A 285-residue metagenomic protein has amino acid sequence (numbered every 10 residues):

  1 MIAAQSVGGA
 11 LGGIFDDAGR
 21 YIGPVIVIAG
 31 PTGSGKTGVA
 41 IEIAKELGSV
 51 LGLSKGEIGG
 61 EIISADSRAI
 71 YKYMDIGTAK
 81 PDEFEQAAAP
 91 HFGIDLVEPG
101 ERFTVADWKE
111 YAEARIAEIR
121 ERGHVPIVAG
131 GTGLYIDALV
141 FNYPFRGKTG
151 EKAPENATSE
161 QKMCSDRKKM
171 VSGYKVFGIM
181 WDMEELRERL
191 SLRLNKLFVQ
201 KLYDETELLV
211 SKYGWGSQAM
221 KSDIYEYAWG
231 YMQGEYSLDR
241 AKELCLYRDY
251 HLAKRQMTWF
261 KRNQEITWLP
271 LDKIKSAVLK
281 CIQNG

Functional and structural regions predicted by a protein language model:
I2-S34, G38-G56, K169-G285: Catalytic core of IPPT-family isopentenyl/dimethylallyl transferases that prenylate adenosine-containing substrates
G8-L11, D75-A79, N156-M163: Short gly/ser/thr-rich secondary-structure transition/capping motifs
G13-F15, Y21, T37-A129, Y135-E151: N-terminal phosphate/diphosphate-binding loop that engages ATP/GTP or pyrophosphate donors across diverse enzyme folds
E83-A88, R167-M170, F260: Short, conserved catalytic or adaptor-binding loops enriched in Gly and charged residues
I94, M163-C164, S172-Y174: Extended acidic/charged loop-beta regions that coordinate divalent cations and stabilize anionic phosphate/carboxylate
R146-K168: Proline/glycine-rich low-complexity loops and linkers
